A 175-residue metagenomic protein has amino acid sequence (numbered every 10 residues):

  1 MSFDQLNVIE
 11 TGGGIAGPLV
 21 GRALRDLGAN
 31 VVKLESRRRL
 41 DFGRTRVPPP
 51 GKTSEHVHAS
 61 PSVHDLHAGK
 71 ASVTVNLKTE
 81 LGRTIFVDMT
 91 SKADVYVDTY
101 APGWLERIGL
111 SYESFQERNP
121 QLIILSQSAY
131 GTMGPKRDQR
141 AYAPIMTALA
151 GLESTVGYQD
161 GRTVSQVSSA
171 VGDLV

Functional and structural regions predicted by a protein language model:
M1-V175: N-terminal helix-loop segment corresponding to the beta1-alpha1 unit of nucleotide/adenylate-binding folds
